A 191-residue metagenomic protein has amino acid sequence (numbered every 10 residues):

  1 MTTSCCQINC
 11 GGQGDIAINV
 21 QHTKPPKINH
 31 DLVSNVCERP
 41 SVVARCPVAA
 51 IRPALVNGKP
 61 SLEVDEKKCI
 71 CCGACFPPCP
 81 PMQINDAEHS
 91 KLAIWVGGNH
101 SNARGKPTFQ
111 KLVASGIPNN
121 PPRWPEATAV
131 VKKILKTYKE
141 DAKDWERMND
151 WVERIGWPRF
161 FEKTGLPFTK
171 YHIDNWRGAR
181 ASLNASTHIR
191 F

Functional and structural regions predicted by a protein language model:
M1-F191: Peripheral terminal and linker regions in Fe-S/redox and tRNA-modifying enzymes
